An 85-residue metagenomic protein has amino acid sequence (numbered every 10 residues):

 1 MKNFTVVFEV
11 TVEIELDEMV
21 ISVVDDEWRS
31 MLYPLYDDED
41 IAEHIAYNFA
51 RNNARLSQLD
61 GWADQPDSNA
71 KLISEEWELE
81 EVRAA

Functional and structural regions predicted by a protein language model:
M1-V20: Short, extreme N-terminal segment that most often corresponds to the first beta-strand
V20-A85: Acidic, low-complexity intrinsically disordered segments
